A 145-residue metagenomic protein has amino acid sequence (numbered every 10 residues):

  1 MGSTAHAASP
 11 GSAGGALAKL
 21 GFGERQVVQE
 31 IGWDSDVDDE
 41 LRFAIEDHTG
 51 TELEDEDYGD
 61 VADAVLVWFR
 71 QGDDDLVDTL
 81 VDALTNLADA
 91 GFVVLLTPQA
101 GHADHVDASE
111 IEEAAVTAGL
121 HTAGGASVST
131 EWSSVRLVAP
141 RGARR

Functional and structural regions predicted by a protein language model:
M1-R145: S-adenosyl-L-methionine-dependent methyltransferase catalytic core, i.e., the SAM/SAH-binding region
